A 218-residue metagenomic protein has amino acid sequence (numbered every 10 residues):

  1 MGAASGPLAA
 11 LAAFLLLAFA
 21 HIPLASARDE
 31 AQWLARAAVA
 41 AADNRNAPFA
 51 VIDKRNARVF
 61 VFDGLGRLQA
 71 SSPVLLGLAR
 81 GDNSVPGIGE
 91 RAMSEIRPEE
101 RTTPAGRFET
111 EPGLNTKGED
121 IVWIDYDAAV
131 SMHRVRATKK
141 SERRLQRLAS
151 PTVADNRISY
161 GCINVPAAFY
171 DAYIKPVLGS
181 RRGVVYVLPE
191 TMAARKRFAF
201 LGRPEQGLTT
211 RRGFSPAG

Functional and structural regions predicted by a protein language model:
M1-L11: Bacterial N-terminal signal peptides that target proteins for export
A9-A20: Bacterial N-terminal signal peptides
A18, P23, G202-P204: Prokaryotic Sec-type signal peptides and long signal-anchor helices with extended Leu/Ile/Val-rich h-regions
A25-A27: Boundary at the C-terminal end of the N-terminal hydrophobic targeting segment
E30-L145, R212-F214: Gly/Pro-biased beta-strand-loop elements
R101-G218: Exported/periplasmic cell-wall-interacting domains
